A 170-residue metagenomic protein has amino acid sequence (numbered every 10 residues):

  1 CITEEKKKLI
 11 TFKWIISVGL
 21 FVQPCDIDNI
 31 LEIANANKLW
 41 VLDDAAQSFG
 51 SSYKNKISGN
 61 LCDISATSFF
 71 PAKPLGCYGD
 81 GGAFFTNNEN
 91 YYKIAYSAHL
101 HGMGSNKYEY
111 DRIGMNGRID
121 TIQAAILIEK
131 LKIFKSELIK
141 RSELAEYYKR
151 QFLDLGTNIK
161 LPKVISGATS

Functional and structural regions predicted by a protein language model:
C1-I10, W14-V18, Q23-E32, A36 (+2 more regions): PLP-dependent aminotransferase class I/II
I16, D43-G76, N106-D111: Conserved active-site segment immediately N-terminal to the catalytic lysine that forms the internal aldimine
V22-C25, V41, C77: Hydrophobic/aromatic residue at the end of a short beta strand that borders the catalytic acidic motif
V41-D43, T86: Hydrophobic residues in well-ordered beta-strands that form the structural core
N60-H99, M103, T121-A124: Active-site PLP attachment segment
